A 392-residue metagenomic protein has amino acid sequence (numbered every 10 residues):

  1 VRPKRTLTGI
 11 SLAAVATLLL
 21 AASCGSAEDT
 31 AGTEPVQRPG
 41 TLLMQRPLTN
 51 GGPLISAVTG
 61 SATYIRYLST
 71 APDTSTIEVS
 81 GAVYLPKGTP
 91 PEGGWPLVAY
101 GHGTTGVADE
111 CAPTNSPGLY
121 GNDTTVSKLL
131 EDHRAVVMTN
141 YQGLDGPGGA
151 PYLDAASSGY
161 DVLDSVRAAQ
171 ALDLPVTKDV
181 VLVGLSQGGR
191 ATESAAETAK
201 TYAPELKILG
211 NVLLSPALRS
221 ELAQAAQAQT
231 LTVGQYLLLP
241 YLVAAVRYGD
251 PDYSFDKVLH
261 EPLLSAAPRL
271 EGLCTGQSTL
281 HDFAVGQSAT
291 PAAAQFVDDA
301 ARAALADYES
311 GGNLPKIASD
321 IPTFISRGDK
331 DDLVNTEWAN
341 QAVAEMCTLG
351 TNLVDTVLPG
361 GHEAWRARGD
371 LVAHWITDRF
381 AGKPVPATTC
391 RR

Functional and structural regions predicted by a protein language model:
R2, C24-G93: Catalytic-loop region of hydrolases
S80-V83, G93-G106, N115: Short beta-strand element of the alpha/beta-hydrolase
Y152-L174: Alpha/beta-hydrolase active-site loop
A168-D173, T177-Y236: Primarily recognizes the serine-hydrolase "nucleophile elbow" in alpha/beta-hydrolase and SGNH/GDSL folds
L214-K316: Accessory cap/linker subdomain of secreted extracellular hydrolases
V297-D307, E337-R392: C-terminal catalytic histidine-bearing segment of alpha/beta-hydrolase fold enzymes
S319, F324-D331: Short beta-strand/loop motif that positions the catalytic acidic residue of the alpha/beta-hydrolase fold
D329-V334, E363: Acidic catalytic loop of the alpha/beta-hydrolase fold
